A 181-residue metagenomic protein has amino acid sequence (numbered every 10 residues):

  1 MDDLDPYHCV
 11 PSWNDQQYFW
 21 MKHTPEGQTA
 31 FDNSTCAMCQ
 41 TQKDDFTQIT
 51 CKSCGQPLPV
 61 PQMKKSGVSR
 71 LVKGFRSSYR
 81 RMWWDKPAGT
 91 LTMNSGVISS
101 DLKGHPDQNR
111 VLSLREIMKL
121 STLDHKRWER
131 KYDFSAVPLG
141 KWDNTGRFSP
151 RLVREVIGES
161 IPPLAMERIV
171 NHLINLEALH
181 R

Functional and structural regions predicted by a protein language model:
M1-R181: C-terminal target-recognition/interaction regions appended to catalytic cores
